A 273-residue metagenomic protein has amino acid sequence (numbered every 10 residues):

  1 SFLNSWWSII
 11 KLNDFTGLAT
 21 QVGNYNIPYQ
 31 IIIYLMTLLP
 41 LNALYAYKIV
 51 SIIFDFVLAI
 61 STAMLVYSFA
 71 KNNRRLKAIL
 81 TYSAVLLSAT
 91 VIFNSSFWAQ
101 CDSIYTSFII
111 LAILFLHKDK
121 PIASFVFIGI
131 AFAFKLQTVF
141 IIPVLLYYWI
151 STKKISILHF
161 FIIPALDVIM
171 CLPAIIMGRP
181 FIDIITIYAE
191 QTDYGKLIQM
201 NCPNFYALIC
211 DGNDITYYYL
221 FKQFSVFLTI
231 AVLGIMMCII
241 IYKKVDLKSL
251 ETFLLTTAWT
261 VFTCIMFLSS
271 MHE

Functional and structural regions predicted by a protein language model:
S1-S8, T20-I32, Y45, K196-F205: Extracytoplasmic catalytic/substrate-binding loops of multi-pass membrane glycan-assembly enzymes
G23, I27, I31, L41-I60 (+1 more regions): Loop-to-helix entry region of an early transmembrane alpha helix in multi-pass inner-membrane enzymes
F56-A59, S68, Q191-S270: Aromatic/glycine/proline-enriched transmembrane-helix motif characteristic of membrane-embedded glycan-assembly enzymes
S61-M64, I104-P121: Specific aromatic-rich, kink-prone transmembrane helix
V66-A70, A78-V91: Transmembrane and membrane-interface helices of multi-pass, inner-membrane envelope-modifying transferases
S96-I104: Short acidic/glycine- and proline-prone juxtamembrane loop motifs at membrane-interface regions of multi-pass membrane
S103, I122, V126-Y148, I169 (+1 more regions): Transmembrane helices and adjacent periplasmic/lumenal helix-loop junctions of polyprenol-phosphate-dependent
F140-A165, I176-M177: Perimembrane helix-loop-helix junctions
